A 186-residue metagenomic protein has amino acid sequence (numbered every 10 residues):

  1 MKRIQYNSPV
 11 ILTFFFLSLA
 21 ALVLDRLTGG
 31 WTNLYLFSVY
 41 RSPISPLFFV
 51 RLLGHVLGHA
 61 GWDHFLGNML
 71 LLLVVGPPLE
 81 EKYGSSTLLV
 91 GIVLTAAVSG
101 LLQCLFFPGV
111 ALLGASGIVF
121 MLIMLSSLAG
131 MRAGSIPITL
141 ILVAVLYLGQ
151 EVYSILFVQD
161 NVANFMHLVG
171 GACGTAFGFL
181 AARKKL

Functional and structural regions predicted by a protein language model:
M1-L186: A detector for small-residue-rich transmembrane helices and their helix-helix packing motifs
